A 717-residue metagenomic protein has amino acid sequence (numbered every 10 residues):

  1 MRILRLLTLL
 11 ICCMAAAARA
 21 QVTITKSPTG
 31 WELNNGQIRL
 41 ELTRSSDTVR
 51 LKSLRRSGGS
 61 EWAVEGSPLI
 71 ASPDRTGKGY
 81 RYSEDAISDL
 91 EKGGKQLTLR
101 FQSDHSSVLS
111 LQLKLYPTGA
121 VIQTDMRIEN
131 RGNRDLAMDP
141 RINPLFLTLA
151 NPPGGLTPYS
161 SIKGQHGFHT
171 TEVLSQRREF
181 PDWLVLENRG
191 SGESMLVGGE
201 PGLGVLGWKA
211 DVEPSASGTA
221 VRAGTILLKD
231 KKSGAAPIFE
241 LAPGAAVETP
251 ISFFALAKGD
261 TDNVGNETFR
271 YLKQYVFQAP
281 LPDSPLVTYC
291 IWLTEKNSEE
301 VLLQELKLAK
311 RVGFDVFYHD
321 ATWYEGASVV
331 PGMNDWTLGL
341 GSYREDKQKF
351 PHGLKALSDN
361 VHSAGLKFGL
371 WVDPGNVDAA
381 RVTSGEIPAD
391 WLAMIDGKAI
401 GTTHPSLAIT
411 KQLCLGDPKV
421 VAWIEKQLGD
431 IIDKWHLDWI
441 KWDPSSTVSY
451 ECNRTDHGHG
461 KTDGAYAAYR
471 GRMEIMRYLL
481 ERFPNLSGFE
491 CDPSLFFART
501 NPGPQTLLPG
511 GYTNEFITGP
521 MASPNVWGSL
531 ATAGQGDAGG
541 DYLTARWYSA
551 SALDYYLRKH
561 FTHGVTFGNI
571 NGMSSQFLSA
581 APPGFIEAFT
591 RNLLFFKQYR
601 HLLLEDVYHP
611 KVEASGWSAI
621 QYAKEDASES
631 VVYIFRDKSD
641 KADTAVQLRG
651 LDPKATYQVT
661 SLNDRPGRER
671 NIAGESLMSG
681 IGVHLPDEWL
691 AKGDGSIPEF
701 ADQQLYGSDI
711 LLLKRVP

Functional and structural regions predicted by a protein language model:
L10-R19: Hydrophobic h-region of N-terminal signal peptides that target proteins for export in Gram-negative bacteria
V22-E41, R50-A220, T656-I672: Polysaccharide-binding surfaces and accessory modules of carbohydrate-active proteins
Q37, F239-K258, Y706-L713: Short Pro-Gly-centered flexible turn/kink motifs
Q37, M126, G244, V361 (+4 more regions): Conserved, mostly hydrophobic/aromatic
R189-E200, V612-P653: Carbohydrate-binding surface patches
S284-P285, C290-G429, W435, W439 (+2 more regions): Aromatic-lined carbohydrate-binding/catalytic grooves of carbohydrate-active enzymes
G385-A422, A467-L578: Glycan-recognition surfaces
K638-P717: C-terminal beta-sandwich/jelly-roll accessory domains of carbohydrate-active enzymes
